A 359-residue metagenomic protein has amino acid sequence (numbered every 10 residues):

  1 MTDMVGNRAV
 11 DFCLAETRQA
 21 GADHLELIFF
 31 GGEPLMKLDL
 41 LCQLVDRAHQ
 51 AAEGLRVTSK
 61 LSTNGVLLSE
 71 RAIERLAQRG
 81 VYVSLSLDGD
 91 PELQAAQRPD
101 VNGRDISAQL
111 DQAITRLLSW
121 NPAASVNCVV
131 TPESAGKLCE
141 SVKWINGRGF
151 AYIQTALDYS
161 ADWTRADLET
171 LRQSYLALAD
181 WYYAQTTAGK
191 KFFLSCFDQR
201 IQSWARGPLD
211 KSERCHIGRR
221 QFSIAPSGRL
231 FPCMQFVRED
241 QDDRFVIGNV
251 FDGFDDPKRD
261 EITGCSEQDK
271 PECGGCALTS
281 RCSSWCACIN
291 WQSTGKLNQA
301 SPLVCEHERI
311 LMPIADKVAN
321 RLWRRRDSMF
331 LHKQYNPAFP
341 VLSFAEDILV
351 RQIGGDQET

Functional and structural regions predicted by a protein language model:
D3-I28, K37-D158: Radical SAM/AdoMet-radical enzyme domain recognition
G31-G32: Short acidic donor-binding/metal-coordinating loop in glycosyltransferase active sites
E92-Q97, Y152-L171, F192-R206, F231 (+1 more regions): Flexible glycine/acidic-rich beta-alpha junction loops that bind and position SAM and/or redox cofactors in anaerobic
A123-N127, T131-P132, A161-F193: Short acidic, glycine/proline-enriched helix-loop-strand junctions
Q173-W204, Q235-S283: C-terminal accessory region of radical SAM enzymes
C215-G218: Short, small/polar residue-rich loop motifs at catalytic or cofactor-binding pockets
S227, Q268-T359: Radical SAM enzyme core and accessory elements
